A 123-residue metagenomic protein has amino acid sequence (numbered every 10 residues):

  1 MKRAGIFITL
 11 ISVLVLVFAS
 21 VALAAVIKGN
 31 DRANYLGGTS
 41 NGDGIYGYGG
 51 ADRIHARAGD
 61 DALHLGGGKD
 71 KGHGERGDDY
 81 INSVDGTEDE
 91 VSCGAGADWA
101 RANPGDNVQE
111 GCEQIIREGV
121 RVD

Functional and structural regions predicted by a protein language model:
M1-I8: Bacterial N-terminal signal peptides that target proteins for export
I8-V17: Bacterial N-terminal signal peptides
F18-V26: Sec/Tat signal peptide C-region and signal peptidase I cleavage site
V26, Y35, G44, R53 (+1 more regions): Conserved beta-strand positions that form and line the central face of beta-propeller blades
I27-G29, D123: Disulfide-bonded cysteine-rich modules in secreted/extracellular proteins, activating on the conserved Cys frameworks
G29, G37-G38, G47-G49, A56-A58 (+5 more regions): Glycine-centered beta-turn/loop sites at beta-strand termini
V84-D123: Leucine-rich solenoid repeat scaffolds
